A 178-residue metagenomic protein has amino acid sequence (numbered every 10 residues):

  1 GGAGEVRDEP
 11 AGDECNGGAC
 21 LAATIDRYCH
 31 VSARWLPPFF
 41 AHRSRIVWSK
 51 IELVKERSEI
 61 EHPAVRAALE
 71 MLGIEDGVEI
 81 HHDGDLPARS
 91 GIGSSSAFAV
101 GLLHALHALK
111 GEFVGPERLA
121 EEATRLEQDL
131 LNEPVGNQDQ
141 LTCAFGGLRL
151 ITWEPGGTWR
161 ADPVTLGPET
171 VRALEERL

Functional and structural regions predicted by a protein language model:
G1-A19, V54, A108-L178: ATP-dependent small-molecule kinase catalytic core of the GHMP/sugar-kinase superfamily and closely related
D13-A33: Short catalytic helix/loop segments, enriched in acidic residues and glycine and frequently bearing histidine
E14, T24-D26, F39-A41, G73-E75 (+2 more regions): A generic structural signal for short, non-catalytic loop/turn and secondary-structure boundary residues
N16-L21, F40-S44, D76-V78, G93 (+2 more regions): Generic structural motif recognizing short loop/turn segments at the entrances and edges of beta-strands
D26-L126: Anion-binding (especially nucleotide phosphate/pyrophosphate-binding) glycine-rich loop and adjoining beta-alpha core
